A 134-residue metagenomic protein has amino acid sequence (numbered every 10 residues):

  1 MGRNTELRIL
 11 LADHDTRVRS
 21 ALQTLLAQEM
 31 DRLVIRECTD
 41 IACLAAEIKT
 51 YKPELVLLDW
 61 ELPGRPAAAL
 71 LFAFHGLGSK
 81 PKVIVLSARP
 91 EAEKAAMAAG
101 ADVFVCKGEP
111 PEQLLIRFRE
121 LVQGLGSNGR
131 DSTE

Functional and structural regions predicted by a protein language model:
M1-L10, T16-V18, Q23, P110-E134: Non-catalytic signal-transmission and effector/linker regions of two-component phosphorelay proteins
D13-H14, A88: Acidic di-acidic motifs
T16-R36: Two-component/phosphorelay signaling modules centered on CheY-like receiver
E37-L55: Acidic, metal-coordinating helix/loop segments flanking the phosphotransfer/catalytic sites of two-component signaling
K49-Y51, A73-K80, A99: Conserved phosphotransfer cores of two-component systems
L57-F74: Conserved phosphotransfer microenvironments
A69, R89-V105, E109, Q113: Alpha4 helix (beta4-alpha4-beta5 surface) of REC/receiver domains from two-component response regulators
I84-L86: Hydrophobic/aromatic residues positioned on beta-strands within the core alpha/beta folds
